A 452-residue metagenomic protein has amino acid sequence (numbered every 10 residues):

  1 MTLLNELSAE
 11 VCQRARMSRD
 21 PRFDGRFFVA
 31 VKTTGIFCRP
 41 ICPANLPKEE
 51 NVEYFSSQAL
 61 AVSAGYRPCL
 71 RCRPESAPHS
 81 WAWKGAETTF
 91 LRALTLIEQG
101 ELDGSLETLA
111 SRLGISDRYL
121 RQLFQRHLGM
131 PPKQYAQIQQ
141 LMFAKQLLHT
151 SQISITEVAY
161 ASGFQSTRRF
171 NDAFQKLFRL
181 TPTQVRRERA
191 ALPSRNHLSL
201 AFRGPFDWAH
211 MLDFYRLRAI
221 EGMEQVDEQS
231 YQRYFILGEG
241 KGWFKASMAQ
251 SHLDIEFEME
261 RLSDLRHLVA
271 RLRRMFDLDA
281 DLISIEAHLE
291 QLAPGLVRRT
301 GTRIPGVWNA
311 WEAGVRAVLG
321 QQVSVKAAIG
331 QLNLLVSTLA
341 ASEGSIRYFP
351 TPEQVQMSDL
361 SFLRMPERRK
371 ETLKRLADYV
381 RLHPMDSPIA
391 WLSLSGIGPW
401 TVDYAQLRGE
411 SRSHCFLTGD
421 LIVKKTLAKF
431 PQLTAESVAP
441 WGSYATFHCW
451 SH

Functional and structural regions predicted by a protein language model:
M1-H452: HhH-family (HhH-GPD) DNA N-glycosylase catalytic core used in base-excision repair
